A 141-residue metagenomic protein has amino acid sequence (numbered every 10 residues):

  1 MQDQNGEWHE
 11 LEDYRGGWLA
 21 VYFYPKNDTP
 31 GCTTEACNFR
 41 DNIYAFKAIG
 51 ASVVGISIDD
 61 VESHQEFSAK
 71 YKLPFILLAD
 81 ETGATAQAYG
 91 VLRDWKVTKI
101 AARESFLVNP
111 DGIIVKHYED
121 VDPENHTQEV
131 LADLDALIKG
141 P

Functional and structural regions predicted by a protein language model:
M1-P141: Chalcogenol-based redox active-site neighborhoods
